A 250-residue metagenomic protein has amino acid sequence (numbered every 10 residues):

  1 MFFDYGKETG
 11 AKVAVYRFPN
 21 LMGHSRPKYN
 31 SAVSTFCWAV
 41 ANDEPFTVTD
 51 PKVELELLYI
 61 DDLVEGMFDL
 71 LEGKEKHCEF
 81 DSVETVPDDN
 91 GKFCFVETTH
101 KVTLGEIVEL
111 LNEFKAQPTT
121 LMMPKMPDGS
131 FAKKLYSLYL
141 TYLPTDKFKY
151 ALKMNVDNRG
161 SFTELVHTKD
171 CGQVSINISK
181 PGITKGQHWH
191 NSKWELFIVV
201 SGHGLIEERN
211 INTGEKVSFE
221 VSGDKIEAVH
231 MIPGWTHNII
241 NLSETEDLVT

Functional and structural regions predicted by a protein language model:
M1-L55, I60-K74, I107: NAD(P)-dependent short-chain dehydrogenase/reductase
D69-M154: Mid/C-terminal beta-alpha module of Rossmann-like enzyme folds, strongest in SDR-family dehydrogenases/epimerases
C94, S192-I211: Glycine- and acidic-residue-biased ligand/ion/polar-headgroup-sensing regions
F148-Q187: A short glycine-rich, His/Asp/Glu-containing loop-to-beta-strand
C171, I183-L196, G223-K225: A short beta-loop-beta micro-motif enriched in histidine and acidic residues
N210-N238: Short acidic-glycine-tyrosine-enriched beta hairpin
I239-S243: Asparagine-centered strand-capping/turn motif at beta-strand->loop junctions
T245-T250: A short hydrophobic beta-strand segment most commonly corresponding to one strand of the jelly-roll/cupin
